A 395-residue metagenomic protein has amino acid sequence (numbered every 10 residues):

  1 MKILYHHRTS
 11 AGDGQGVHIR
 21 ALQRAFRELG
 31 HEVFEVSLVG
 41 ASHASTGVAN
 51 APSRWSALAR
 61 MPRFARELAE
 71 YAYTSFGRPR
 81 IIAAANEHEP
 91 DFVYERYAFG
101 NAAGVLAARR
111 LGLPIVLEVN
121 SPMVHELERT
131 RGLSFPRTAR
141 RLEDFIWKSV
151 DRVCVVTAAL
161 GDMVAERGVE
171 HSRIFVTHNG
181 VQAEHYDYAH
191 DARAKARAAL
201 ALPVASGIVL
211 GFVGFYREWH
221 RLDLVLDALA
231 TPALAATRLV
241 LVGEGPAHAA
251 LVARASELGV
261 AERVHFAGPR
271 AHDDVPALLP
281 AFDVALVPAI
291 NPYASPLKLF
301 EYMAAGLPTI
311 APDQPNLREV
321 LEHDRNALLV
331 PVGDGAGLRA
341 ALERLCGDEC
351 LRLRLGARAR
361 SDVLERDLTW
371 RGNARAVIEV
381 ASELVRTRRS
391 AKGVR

Functional and structural regions predicted by a protein language model:
L4, P203-L229, V240: Conserved donor-binding/catalytic core segment of Leloir-type glycosyltransferases
G14, C350-V380: A charged, aromatic-enriched C-terminal amphipathic alpha-helix characteristic of glycosyltransferases across folds
P79-A83, A102, L106-R109, M123 (+1 more regions): Membrane-proximal helix-turn-helix segments that form the acceptor-binding/catalytic region of lipid-linked
S134-R137, D187-P203: A short helix/loop element that forms part of the nucleotide-sugar donor recognition site in Leloir-type
D151, R263, L278-A294, L307: Acidic donor-binding loop of glycosyltransferase active sites
A159, G180: Carbohydrate-associated surface elements
A249-D273: Nucleotide-activated donor-binding/catalytic signature segment of Leloir-type glycosyltransferases, i.e., the conserved
H323-D324, L328-G335, R344-C350: Conserved acidic donor-binding segment of nucleotide-sugar-dependent glycosyltransferases
